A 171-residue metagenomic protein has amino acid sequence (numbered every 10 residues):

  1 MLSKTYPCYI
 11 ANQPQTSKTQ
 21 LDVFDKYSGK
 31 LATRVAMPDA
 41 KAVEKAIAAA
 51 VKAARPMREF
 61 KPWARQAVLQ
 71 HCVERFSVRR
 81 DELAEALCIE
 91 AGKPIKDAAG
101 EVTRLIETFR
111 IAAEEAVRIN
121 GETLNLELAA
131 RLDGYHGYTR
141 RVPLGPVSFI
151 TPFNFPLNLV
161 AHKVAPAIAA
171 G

Functional and structural regions predicted by a protein language model:
M1-S28, N125: Hydrophobic face of amphipathic alpha-helices that form TPR/SEL1-like repeat modules and related alpha-solenoid
C8, C88, V117, A130 (+1 more regions): Short glycine- and Lys/Arg-enriched binding-loop motifs that mark or flank ligand-binding interfaces
N12, G29, R65, F109 (+2 more regions): Residue-level signature of catalytic and energy-coupling elements of molecular machines, predominantly ATP/GTP-dependent
F24-D25, A40-V43, L157: A short local loop/turn or secondary-structure capping micro-motif enriched for an aromatic residue
K26, P38, I150-P152: Generic beta-structure capping elements
A32-N120: Glycine-rich loop-to-alpha-helix module at the N-terminal edge of alpha/beta enzyme cores
L126-A170: Conserved small-residue-rich beta-alpha loop and adjacent elements that most often cradle the phosphate/pyrophosphate
